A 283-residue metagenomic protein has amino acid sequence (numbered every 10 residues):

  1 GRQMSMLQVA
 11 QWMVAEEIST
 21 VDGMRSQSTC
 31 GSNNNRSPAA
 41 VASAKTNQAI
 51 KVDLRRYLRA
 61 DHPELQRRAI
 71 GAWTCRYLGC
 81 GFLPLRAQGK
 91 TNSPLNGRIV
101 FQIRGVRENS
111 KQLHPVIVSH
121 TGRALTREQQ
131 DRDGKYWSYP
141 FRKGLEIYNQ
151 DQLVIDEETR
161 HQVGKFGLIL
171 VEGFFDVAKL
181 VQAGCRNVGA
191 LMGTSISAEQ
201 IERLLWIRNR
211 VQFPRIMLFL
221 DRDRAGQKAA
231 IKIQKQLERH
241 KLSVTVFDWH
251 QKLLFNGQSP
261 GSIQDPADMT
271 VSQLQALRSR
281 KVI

Functional and structural regions predicted by a protein language model:
G1-W73, Y77, F82-A87, N96-R98 (+5 more regions): Non-catalytic accessory segments of DNA primases and related replication-initiation nucleases
L85-V211, A230: Phosphate-handling DNA/RNA-contact segment within nucleic-acid enzymes
L168, R215-M217, T245: A structural signal for isolated positions on well-ordered beta-strands in alpha/beta enzyme cores
C185, F213, K241-S243: A generic structural signal for alpha->beta connector loops
M192-S197, R222, W249-H250: Short, acidic/turn-prone active-site loops that include or flank metal/cofactor- and phosphate-binding residues
Q236-F247: Structural alpha-beta junctions
F247-W249, L253-I283: Metal-dependent DNA phosphodiester-chemistry modules and their immediately adjacent helices/loops in DNA-processing
